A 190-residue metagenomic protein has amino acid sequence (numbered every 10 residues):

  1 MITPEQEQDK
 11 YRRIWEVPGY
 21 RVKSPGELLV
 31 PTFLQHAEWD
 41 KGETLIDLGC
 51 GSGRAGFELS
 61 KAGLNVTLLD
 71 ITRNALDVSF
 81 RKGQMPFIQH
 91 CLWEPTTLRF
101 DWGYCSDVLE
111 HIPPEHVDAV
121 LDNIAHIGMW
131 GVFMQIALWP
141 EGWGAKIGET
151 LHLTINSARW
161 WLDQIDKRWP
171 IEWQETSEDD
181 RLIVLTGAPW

Functional and structural regions predicted by a protein language model:
M1-Y104, D118-L121, L138, G148-W160 (+3 more regions): Conserved N-terminal segment of class I S-adenosyl-L-methionine
D40, I112-E115, I127: Residue-level signal for short amphipathic helical patches enriched in basic/charged and nearby hydrophobic residues
A75, I112, P140-G142: Feature marks short, surface-exposed loop/turn motifs that line or immediately flank catalytic pockets and channel
G103-E115: A short SAM/SAH-binding and catalytic strip from SAM-dependent methyltransferases
I124: Class I S-adenosylmethionine-dependent transferase superfamily signal
G128-L138: Conserved beta-strand signature within the Rossmann-like core of class I S-adenosyl-L-methionine
